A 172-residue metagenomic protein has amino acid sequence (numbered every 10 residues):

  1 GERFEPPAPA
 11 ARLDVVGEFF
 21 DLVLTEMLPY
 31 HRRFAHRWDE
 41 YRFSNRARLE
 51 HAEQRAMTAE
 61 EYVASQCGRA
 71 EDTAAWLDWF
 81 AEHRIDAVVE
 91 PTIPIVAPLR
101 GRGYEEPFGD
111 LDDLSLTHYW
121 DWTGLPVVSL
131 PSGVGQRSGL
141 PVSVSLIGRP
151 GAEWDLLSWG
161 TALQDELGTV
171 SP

Functional and structural regions predicted by a protein language model:
G1-A10: Acidic-enriched catalytic cores of C-N bond-cleaving enzymes acting on peptides and small amides
V16, D21-T73, D86, S129-S143: Short helix-loop capping/hinge segments that flank enzyme active sites or metal/cofactor-binding pockets
G17, A64, H83, V96-T117: Short, surface-exposed loop/helix-turn segments at secondary-structure junctions that function as lids/hinges flanking
A75-D78, F108-P131: Small-aliphatic-rich amphipathic alpha-helix that forms the alpha element of a beta-alpha
G135, G148-G151: A short acidic/small-residue loop/turn micro-motif
L140-R149, L156-S158: Short, well-ordered beta-strand elements
L156-P172: Short, gly/Ser/Thr-rich active-site loops of penicillin-recognizing serine hydrolases
